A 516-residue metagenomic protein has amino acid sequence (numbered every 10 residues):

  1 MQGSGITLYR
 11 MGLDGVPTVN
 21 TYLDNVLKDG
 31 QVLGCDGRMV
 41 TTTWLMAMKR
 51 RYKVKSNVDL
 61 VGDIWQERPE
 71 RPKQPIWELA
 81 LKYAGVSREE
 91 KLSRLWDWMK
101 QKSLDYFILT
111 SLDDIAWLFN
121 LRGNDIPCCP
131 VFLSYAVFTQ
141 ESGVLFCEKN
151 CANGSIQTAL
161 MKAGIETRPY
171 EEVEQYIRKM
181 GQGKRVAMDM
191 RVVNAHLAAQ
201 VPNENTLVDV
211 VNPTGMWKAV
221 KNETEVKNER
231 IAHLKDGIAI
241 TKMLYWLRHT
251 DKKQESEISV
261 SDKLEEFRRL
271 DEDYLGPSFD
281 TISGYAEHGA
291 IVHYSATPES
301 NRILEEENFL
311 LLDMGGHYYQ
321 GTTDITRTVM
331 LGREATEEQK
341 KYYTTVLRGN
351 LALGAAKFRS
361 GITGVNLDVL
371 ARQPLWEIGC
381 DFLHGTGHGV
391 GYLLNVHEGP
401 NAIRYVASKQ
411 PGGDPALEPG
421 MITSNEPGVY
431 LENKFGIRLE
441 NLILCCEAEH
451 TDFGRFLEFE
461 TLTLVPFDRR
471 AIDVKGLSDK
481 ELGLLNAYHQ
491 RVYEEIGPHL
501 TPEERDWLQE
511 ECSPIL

Functional and structural regions predicted by a protein language model:
M1-L516: Active-site neighborhoods and metal-handling regions in enzymes and metal-associated proteins
